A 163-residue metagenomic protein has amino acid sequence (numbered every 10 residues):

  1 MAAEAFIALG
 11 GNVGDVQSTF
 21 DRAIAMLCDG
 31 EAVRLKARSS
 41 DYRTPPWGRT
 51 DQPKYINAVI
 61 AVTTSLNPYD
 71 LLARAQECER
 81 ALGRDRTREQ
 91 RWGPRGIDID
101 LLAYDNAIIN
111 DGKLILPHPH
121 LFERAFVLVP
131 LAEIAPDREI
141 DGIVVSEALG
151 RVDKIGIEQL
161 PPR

Functional and structural regions predicted by a protein language model:
M1-V33, R38-P45: N-terminal beta1-alpha1 ligand-phosphate binding loop
A5, E31-A37, K54-A58, R95-I99 (+1 more regions): A generic structural signal for short beta-strands and their flanking turns/coil linkers
A8, A61-T63, Y104: Short hydrophobic/aromatic beta-strand micro-patches that form the beta-sheet surface supporting nucleotide- or nucleic
L9-G11, T64, A132: Short, structured patches in soluble enzyme cores that scaffold and shape functional sites
V13-G14, A61, A135: Short histidine/acidic/glycine/proline-rich micro-motifs that form metal- and phosphate-coordinating active-site loops
A37-T64: Short, charge-patterned binding micro-sites
W47-K54, L66-R163: Flexible, gly/pro- and Lys/Arg-enriched active-site loops
